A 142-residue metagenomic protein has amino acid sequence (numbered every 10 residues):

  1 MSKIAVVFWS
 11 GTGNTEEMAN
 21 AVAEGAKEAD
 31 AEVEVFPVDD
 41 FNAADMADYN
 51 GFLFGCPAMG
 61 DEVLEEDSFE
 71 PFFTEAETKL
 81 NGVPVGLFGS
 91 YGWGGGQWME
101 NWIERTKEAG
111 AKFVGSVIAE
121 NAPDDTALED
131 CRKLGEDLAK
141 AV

Functional and structural regions predicted by a protein language model:
K3-I4, N14-E17, A21-V38, A43-V142: FMN-binding flavodoxin-like domain, especially the glycine-rich phosphate-binding loop
F8-T12: Aromatic-flanked redox-active Cys/Sec active sites in thiol-based oxidoreductases, especially the WC-centered
